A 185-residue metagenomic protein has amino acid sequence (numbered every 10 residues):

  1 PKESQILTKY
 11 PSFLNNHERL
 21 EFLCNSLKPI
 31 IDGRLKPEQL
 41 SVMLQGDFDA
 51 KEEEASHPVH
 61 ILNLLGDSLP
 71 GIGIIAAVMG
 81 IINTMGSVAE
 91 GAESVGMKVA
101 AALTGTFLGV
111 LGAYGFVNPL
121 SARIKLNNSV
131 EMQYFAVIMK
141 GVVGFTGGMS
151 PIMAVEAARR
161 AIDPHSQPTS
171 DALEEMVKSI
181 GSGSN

Functional and structural regions predicted by a protein language model:
P1-P58, V130-N185: Large intracellular
D47-N127: Helix-termination/interfacial motifs at the ends of transmembrane alpha-helices
